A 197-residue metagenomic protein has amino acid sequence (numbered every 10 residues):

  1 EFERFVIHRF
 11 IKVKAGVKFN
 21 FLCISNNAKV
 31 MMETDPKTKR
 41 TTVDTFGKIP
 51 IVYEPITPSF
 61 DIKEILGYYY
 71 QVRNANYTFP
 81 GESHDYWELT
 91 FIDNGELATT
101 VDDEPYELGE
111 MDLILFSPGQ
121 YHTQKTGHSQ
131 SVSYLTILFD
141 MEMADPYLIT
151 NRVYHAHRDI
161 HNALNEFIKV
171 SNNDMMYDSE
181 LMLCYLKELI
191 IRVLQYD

Functional and structural regions predicted by a protein language model:
E1-A28, M32-R40, L66-T150: N-terminal regulatory/effector-sensing and dimerization cores that precede helix-turn-helix DNA-binding domains
K37-K63: Non-catalytic propeptide/linker segments at domain boundaries
N74, R152, S171-M175: Residue-level detector of alpha-helix boundaries and kinks
H84, H155, Y177: Short, surface-exposed alpha-helical recognition segments that flank or form part of ligand/macromolecule-binding
L135-L138, R158-D197: An amphipathic alpha-helical interaction segment
T150-D159: A short, structured beta-strand-centered segment in the mid-to-C-terminal lobe of catalytic cores from group-transfer
